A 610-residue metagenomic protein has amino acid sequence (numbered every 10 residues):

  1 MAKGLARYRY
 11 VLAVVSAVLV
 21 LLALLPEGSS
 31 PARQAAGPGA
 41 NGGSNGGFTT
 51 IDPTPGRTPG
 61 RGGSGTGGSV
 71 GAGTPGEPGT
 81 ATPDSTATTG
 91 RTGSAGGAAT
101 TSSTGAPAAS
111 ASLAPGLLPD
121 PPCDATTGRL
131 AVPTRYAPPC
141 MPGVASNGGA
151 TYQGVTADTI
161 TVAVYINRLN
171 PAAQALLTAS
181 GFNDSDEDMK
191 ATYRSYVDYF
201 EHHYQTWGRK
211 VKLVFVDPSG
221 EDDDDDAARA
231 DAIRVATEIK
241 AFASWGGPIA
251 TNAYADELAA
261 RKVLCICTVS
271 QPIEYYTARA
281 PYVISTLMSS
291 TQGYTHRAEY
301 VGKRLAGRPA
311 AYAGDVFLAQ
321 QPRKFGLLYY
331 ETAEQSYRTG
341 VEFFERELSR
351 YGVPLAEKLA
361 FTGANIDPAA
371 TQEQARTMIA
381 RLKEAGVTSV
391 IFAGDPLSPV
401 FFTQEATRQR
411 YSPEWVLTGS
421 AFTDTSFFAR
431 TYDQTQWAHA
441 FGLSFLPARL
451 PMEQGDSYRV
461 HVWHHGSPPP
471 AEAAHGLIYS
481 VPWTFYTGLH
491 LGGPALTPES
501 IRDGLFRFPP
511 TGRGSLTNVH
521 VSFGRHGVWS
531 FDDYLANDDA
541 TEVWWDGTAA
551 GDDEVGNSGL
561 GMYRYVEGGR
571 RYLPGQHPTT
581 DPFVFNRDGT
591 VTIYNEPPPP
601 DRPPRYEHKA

Functional and structural regions predicted by a protein language model:
V20-G46: C-terminal region of N-terminal signal peptides and the immediate post-cleavage residues of exported proteins
T49-P59, G65-L113: Extracellular mucin-like PTS domains
G76, G105-R234: N-terminal extracellular/periplasmic Venus flytrap/periplasmic-binding protein-like
P119, C123-T127, A241-K358, E414-L443: Extracytoplasmic ligand/sensor domains, especially the bilobed periplasmic-binding protein
P119-G149, Q153, P510-A610: Solvent-exposed, acidic/polar segments of extracytosolic/periplasmic ligand-binding ectodomains
D188-A191, H202-P281, T286-M288, G363-Q372 (+1 more regions): Beta-alpha junction/loop-to-helix N-cap segments that form part of ligand/metal-binding clefts
L287, E405-S480: Extracellular/periplasmic periplasmic-binding protein-like sensory domains
D395-F401, L446-T511: Extracellular/periplasmic ligand-binding modules, especially the Venus flytrap/periplasmic-binding
